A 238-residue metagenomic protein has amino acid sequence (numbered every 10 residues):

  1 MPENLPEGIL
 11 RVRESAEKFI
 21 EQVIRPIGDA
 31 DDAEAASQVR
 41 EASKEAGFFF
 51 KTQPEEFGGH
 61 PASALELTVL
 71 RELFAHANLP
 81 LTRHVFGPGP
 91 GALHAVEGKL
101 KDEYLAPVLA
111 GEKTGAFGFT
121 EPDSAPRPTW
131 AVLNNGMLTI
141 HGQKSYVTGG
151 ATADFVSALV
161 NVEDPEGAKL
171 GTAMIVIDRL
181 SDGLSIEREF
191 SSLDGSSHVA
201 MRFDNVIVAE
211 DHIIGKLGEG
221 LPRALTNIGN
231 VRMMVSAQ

Functional and structural regions predicted by a protein language model:
M1-R83, E103-P107: Amphipathic, small/basic residue-rich leader segments at the start of a protein or domain
E3, E7, I186-Q238: Glycine-rich beta->alpha junctions and the first turn(s) of the following alpha-helix
I20, G47, L70, E97 (+4 more regions): Buried hydrophobic positions in well-ordered alpha/beta secondary-structure cores of metabolic enzymes
I24, L81-L100, D123-A125: N-terminal glycine-rich flavin-associated loop
V96-E112, T139: A generic, well-ordered mixed alpha/beta core segment in the N-terminal half of proteins
A110-T120: A short, Trp-centered hydrophobic/proline-enriched beta-strand micro-motif
W130-V132: A structural signal for short hydrophobic beta-strand segments in well-ordered beta-sheet cores
M137, Q143-L184: A short core secondary-structure module
